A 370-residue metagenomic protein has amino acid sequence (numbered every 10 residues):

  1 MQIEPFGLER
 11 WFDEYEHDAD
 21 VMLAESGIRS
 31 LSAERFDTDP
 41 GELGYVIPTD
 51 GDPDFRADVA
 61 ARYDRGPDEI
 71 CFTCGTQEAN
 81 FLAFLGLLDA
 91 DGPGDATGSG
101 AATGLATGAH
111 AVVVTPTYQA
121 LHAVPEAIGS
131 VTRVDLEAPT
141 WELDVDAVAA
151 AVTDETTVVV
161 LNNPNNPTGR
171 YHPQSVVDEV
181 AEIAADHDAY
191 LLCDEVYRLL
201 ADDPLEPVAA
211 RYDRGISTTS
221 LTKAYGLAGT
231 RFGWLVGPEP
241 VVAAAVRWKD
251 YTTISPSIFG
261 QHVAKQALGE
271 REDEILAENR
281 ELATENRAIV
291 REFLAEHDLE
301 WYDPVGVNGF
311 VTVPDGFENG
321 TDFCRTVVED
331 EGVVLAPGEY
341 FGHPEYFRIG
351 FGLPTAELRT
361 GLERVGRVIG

Functional and structural regions predicted by a protein language model:
Q2-L82, G100, L105-T107, E270 (+1 more regions): N-terminal small-domain helix-loop-helix segment of the aminotransferase-like
D89-G98, A102-L161: PLP-dependent aminotransferase-like
D95, T326-L335, F341-G370: PLP-dependent enzyme catalytic core of the Aspartate aminotransferase-like
I128, I183-H187, H297, E331: Helix C-cap/helix->beta junction micro-motif
P139-A201: Active-site phosphate-binding strand-loop segment of PLP-dependent enzymes
I216-E281: Conserved core segment of the aminotransferase class I/II
K265, R280-R291, E300-V313, G342: Conserved glycine-rich beta-strand-loop-beta hairpin in the small C-terminal domain of fold type I
